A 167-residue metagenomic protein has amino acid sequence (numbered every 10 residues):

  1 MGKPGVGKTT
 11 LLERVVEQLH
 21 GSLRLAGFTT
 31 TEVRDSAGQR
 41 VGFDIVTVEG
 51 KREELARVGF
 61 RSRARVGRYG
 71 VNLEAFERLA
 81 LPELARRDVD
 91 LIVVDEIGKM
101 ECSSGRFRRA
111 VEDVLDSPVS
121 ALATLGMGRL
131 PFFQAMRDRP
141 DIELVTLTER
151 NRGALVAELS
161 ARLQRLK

Functional and structural regions predicted by a protein language model:
M1: Residues at the beta-strand->loop junction immediately N-terminal to the Walker
P4: The conserved Walker
K8: Conserved lysine of the Walker
L11, V15: Hydrophobic positions on the alpha1 helix immediately C-terminal to the Walker A/P-loop
V16-V66: N-terminal phosphate/diphosphate-binding loop that engages ATP/GTP or pyrophosphate donors across diverse enzyme folds
V66-L81: Short glycine-rich substrate-engagement loop in P-loop NTPases that contacts/grips substrate
E83-A85, V89, I97-K167: Replace "adjacent to P-loop NTPase cores in ATP/GTP-dependent enzymes" with "adjacent to NTP-binding cores
